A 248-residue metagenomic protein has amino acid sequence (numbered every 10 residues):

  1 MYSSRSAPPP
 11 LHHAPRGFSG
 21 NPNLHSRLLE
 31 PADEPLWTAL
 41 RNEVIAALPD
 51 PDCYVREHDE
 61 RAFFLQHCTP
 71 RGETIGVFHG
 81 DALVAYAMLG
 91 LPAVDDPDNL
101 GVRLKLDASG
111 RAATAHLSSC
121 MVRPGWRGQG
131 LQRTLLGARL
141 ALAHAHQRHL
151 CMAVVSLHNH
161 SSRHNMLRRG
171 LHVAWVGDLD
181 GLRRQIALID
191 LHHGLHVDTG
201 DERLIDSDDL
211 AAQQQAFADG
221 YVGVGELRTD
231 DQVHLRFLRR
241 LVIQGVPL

Functional and structural regions predicted by a protein language model:
P10-F78, L83, D198-D206: Short amphipathic alpha-helix that is part of the acyltransferase structural core
R71, L83-S119: Conserved acyl-donor/pantetheine-binding loop and adjacent beta-alpha core of acyl/acetyltransferases and related
V94, V154, G170-A187, V222-D230: Conserved catalytic-core motifs of GNAT/GCN5-like acyltransferases
S119-V122, G128-A143, R168: Conserved acetyl-CoA-binding loop-helix of GNAT-fold acetyltransferases
R139, A153-R163, D206-S207: Conserved beta-strand-loop-alpha-helix junction that forms the acyl-donor binding cleft
A143-S156, R183: Conserved GNAT acetyl-CoA-binding A-motif
A145-Q147, L157-V176: Conserved active-site alpha-helix within GNAT-family acetyltransferase domains
L179-L204, D208, Q232-L248: C-terminal "cap" of GNAT-fold acetyltransferases
